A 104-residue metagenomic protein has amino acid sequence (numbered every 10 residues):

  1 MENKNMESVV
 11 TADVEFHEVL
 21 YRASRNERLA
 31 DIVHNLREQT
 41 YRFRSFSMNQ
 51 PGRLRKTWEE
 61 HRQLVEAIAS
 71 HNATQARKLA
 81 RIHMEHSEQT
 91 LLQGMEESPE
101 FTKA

Functional and structural regions predicted by a protein language model:
M1-F46, E59-E66, Q75-H86: Conserved amphipathic alpha-helical segments that form helical-bundle/coiled-coil interaction surfaces
E7, G52-R55: Short helix-capping and inter-helix turn/linker motifs at the boundaries of alpha-helical repeat units
L20, Q50, Q93: Short beta-strand->loop
H34, L54-H61, E97-A104: Short alpha-helical linear motifs
G52, S70-H71: Residue-level signal for the nucleotide or nucleotide-sugar donor/cofactor binding architecture
A73-A104: C-terminal effector-binding regulatory domain of bacterial HTH transcription factors
